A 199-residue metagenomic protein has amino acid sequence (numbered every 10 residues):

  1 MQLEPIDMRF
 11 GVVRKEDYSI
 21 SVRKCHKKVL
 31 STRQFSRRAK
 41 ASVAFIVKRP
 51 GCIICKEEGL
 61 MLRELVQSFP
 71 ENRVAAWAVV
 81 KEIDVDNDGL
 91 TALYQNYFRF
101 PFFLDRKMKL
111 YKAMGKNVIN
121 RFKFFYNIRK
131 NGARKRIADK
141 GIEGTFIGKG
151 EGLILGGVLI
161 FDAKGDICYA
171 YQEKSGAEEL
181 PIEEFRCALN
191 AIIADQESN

Functional and structural regions predicted by a protein language model:
P5, R38-A39, E71, L153: A generic fold-level signal
M8-S42: A short beta-strand-turn-helix
R33-Q67, A75-W77: Short active-site neighborhood of thiol/selenol oxidoreductases, capturing the structured segment around
K48, K81, A163: Cofactor-binding loop segments of dinucleotide-utilizing enzymes, especially the Rossmann-like FAD- and NAD(P)+-binding
E58-A113, I119: Structural microenvironment flanking redox-active thiols in thiol-disulfide oxidoreductases
D105-A177: Thiol/selenol-based redox catalytic cores and closely related redox-interacting motifs
G176-I192: A short, polar/charged loop-to-alpha-helix boundary motif
D195-N199: Cysteine/selenocysteine-centered motifs that mediate thiol-based redox chemistry or coordinate metal-sulfur cofactors
